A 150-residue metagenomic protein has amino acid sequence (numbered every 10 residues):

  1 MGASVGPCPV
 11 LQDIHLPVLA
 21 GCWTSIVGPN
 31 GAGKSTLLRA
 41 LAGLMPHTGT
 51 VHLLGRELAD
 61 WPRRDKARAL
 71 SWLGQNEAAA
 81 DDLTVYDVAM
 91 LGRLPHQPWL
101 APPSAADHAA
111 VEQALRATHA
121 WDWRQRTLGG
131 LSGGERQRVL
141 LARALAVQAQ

Functional and structural regions predicted by a protein language model:
L11-D13, R124: Conserved structural motif at the start of ABC-family nucleotide-binding domains
V27-P29: The feature captures the beta-strand-to-loop junction immediately N-terminal to the Walker
A42: Helix-to-loop junction immediately C-terminal to a conserved catalytic motif
G49-E57, K66: Conserved ABC transporter NBD signature motif
M90, A105-W123: Conserved ABC ATPase "signature" region
A101-P102, T127-L131, E135: Conserved ABC ATPase signature
L141: Hydrophobic anchor residue at the start of the ABC signature
